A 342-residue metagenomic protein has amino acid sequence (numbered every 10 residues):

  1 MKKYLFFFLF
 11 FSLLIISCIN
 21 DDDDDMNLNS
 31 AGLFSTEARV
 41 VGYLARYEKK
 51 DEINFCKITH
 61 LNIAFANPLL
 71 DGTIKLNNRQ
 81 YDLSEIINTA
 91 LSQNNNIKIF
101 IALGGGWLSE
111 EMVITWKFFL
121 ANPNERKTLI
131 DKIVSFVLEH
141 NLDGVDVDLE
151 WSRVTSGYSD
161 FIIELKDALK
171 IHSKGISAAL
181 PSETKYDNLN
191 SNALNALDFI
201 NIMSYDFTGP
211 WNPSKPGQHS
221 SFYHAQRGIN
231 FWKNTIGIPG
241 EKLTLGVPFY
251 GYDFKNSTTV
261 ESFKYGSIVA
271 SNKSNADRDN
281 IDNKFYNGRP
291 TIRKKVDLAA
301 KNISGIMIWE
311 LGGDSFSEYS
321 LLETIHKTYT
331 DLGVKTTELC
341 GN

Functional and structural regions predicted by a protein language model:
I15-S17: C-terminal motif of bacterial Sec signal peptides marking the signal peptidase cleavage site
I19-D22: Bacterial signal peptide processing site
M26-V137, P216-Q218, F222-H224, N230 (+2 more regions): Glycan-recognition patch characteristic of GH18 chitinases/ENGases and related GlcNAc/peptidoglycan-binding proteins
V41, L70-D82, W151-I281: Substrate-binding surface in catalytic domains of secreted glycosidases
L61, I101, V147, I200 (+3 more regions): Conserved, mostly hydrophobic/aromatic
A121-V145, F161-E164, A168, E183 (+1 more regions): An active-site-proximal structural segment forming one wall of the substrate-binding cleft that immediately precedes
I130-G157, S204-D206, M307: Active-site groove signature of glycoside hydrolases
T244-I325, V334-L339: Substrate-binding cleft of secreted/luminal carbohydrate-active enzymes
